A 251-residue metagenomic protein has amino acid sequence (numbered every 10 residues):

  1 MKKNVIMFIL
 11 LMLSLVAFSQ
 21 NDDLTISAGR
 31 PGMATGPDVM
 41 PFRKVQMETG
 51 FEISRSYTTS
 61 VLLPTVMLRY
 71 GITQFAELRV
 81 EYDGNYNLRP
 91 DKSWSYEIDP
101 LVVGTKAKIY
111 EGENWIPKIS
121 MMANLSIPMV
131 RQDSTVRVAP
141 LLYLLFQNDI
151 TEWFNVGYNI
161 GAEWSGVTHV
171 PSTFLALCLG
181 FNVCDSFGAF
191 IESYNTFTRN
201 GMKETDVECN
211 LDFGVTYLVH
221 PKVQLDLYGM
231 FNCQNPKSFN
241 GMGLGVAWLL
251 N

Functional and structural regions predicted by a protein language model:
M1-N4: Positively charged n-region of N-terminal signal peptides that target proteins for export
M7-I9: Sec-dependent N-terminal signal peptides
S14-V16: N-terminal signal peptide c-region/cleavage motif recognized by signal peptidases
Q20-N251: Transmembrane beta-barrel domains of Gram-negative outer membranes and organellar outer membranes
